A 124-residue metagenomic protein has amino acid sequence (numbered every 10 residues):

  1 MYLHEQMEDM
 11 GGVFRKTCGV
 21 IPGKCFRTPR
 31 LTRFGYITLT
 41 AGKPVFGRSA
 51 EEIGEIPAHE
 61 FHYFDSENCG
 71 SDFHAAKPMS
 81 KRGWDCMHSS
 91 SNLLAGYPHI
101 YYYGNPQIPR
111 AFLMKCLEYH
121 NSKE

Functional and structural regions predicted by a protein language model:
M1-G47: Cysteine-nucleophile active-site neighborhood
R27, T32-E124: C-terminal and late-domain segments of enzyme folds
